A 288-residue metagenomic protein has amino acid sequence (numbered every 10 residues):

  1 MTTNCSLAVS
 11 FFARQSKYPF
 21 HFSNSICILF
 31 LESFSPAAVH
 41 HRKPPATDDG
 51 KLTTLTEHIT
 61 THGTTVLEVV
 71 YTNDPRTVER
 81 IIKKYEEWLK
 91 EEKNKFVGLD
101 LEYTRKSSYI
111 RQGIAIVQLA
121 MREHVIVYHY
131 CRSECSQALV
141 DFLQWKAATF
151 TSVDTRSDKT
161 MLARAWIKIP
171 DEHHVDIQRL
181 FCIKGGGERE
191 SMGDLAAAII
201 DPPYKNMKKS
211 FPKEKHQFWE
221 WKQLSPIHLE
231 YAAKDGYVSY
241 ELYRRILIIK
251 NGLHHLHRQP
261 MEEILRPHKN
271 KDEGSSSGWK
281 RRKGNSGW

Functional and structural regions predicted by a protein language model:
M1-V97, L101, E134, I177 (+1 more regions): N-terminal accessory regions of nucleic-acid-interacting proteins
V66-K83, E92-F96, T104-R245: Conserved DEDDh/DEDDy metal-dependent 3′-5′ exonuclease domain
S239-N251, G274-S275: C-terminal active-site rim and adjoining tail of enzyme catalytic domains
